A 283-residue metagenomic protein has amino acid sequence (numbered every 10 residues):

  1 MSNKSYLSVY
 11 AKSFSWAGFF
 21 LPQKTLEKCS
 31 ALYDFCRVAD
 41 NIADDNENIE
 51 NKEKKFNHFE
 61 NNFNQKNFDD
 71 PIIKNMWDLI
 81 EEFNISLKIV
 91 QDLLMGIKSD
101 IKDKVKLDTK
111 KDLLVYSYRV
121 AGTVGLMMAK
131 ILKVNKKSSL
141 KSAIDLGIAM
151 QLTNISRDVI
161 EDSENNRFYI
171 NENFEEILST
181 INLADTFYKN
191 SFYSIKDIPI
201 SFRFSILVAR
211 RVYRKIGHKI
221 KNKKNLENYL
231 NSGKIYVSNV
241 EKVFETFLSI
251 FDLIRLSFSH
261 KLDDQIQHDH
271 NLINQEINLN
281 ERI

Functional and structural regions predicted by a protein language model:
M1-M150, S156, I160-I283: Catalytic cores of Mg2+-dependent Asp-rich isoprenoid enzymes
